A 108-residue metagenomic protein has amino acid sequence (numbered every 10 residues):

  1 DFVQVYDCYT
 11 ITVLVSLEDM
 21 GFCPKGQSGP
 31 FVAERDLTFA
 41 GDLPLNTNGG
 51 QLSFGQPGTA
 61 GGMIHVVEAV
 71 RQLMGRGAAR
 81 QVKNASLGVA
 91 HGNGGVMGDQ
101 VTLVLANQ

Functional and structural regions predicted by a protein language model:
D1-Q108: Claisen-condensing/thiolase-fold acyl-transfer catalytic domains that form or cleave C-C bonds in fatty acid
